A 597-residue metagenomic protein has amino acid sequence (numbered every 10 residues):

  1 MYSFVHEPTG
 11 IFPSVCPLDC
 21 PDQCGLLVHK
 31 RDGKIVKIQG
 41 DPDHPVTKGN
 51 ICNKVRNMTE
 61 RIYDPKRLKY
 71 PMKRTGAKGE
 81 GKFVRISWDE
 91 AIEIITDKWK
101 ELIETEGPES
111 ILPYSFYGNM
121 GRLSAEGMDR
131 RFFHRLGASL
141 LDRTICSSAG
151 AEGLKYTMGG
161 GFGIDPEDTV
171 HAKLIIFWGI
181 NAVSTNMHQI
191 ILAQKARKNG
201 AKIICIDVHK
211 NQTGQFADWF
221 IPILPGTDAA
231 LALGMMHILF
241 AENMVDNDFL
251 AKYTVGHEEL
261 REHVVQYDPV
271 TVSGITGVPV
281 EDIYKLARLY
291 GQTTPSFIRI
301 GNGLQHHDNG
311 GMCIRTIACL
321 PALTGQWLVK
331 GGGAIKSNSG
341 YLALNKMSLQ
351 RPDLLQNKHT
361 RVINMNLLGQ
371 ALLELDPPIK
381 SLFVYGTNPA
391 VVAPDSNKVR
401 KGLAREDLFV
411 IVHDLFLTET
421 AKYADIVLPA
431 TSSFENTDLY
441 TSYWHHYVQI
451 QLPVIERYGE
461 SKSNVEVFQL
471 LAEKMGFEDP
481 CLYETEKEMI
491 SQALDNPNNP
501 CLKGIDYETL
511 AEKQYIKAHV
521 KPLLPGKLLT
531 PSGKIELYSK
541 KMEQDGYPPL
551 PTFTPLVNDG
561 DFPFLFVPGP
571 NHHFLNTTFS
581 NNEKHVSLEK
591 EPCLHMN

Functional and structural regions predicted by a protein language model:
M1-E242, P279, Y385: N-terminal export/assembly segments and adjacent metallocofactor-ligating motifs of anaerobic energy-metabolism
F12-P17, S110, H171-F177, N181-F216 (+4 more regions): A cross-kingdom feature strongest in bacterial/archaeal respiratory oxidoreductases
S14, M58, G81-R85, G118-R122 (+17 more regions): Hydrophobic alpha-helical scaffolding
P71, I94, K98-L102, R131-R135 (+23 more regions): Generic, well-ordered alpha-helical scaffold segments in large soluble proteins
R74-R85, E90, E242-V280, V454-L529 (+2 more regions): N-terminal leader/propeptide and maturation segments of large enzyme subunits in energy/redox metabolism and hydrolases
A77, F216-A217, Y267-T271, R299-L304 (+1 more regions): Flexible glycine/proline-enriched surface loops and loop-helix/loop-strand junctions
E106-S110, V245-L250, F297, L328-I335 (+1 more regions): Flexible, glycine/charged-enriched surface loops at secondary-structure junctions
Y290-L375, G526, E536: A glycine-rich, hydrophobic/aromatic-adjacent loop/helix-cap motif
